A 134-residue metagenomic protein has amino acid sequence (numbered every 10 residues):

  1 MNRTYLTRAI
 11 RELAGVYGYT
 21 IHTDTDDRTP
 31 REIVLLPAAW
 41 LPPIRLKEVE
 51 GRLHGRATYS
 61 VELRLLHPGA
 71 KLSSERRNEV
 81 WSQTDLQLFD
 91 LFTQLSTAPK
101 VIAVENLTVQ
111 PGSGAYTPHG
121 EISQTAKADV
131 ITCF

Functional and structural regions predicted by a protein language model:
M1-P30, P43-F134: Charged, amphipathic alpha-helical segments and their flanking helix caps
I33-L36: Helicase-core coupling region on the C-terminal RecA-like lobe
A39-L41: Two-metal-ion RNase H-like nuclease active-site motif
